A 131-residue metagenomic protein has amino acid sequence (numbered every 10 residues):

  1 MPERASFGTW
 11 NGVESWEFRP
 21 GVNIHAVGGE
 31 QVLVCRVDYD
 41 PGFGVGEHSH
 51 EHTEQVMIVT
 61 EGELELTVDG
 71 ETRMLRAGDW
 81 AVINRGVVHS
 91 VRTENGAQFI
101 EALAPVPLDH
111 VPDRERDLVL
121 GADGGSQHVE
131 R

Functional and structural regions predicted by a protein language model:
M1-L33, R114-R131: A short, N-terminal "cap"/entry segment at the start of jelly-roll beta-barrel domains of the cupin/DSBH fold
E30, T67-E71, E94: Short strand-coil-strand connectors
L33-H50: Conserved short histidine dyad/triad with adjacent acidic residue
G44-G46, A81, R85-S90: Histidine-centered metal-chelating micro-motifs
H52-L64, D69: Glycine- and acidic-residue-biased ligand/ion/polar-headgroup-sensing regions
T60-E61, R76-A77, N95: A cytosolic small-molecule/anion-sensing beta-strand core signal
G70-R85: Short acidic-glycine-tyrosine-enriched beta hairpin
R85-D109: Ligand-binding loop in jelly-roll beta-barrel domains
